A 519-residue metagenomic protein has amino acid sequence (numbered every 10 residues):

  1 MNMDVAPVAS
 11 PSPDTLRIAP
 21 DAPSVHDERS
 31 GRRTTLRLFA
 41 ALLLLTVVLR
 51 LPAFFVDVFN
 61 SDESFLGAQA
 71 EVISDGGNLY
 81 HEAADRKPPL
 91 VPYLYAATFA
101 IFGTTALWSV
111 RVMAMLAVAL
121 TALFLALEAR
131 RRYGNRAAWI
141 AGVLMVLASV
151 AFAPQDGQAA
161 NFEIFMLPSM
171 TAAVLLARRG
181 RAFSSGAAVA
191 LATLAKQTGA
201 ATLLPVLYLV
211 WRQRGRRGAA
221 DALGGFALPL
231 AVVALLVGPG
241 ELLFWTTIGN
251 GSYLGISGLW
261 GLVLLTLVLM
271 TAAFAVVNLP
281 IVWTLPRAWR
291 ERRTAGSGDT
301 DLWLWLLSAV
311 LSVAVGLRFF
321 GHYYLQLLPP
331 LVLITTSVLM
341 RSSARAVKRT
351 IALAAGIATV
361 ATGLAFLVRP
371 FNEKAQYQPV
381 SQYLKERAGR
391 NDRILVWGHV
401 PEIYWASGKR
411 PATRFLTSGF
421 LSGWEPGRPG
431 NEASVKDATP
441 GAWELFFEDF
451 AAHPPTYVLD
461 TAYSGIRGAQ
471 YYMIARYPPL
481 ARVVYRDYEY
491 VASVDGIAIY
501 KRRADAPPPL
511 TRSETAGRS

Functional and structural regions predicted by a protein language model:
S24, T202-A227, T284-R293, L333 (+1 more regions): Perimembrane helix-loop-helix junctions
L49, G218-S257, V268-V276: Membrane-lumen/periplasm interface segments of specific transmembrane helices in polyprenyl phosphate-linked
V112-Y133, I140, A172: Transmembrane-helix motifs of polytopic, lipid-linked glycan transferases
R136, F165, T171-S184, R212 (+2 more regions): Membrane-interface transmembrane helices that cradle and orient dolichyl/undecaprenyl
Q155-F165: Short acidic/glycine- and proline-prone juxtamembrane loop motifs at membrane-interface regions of multi-pass membrane
M170-T171, A182-Q197, T202-L209, G224-L230 (+1 more regions): Membrane-interface alpha helices of multi-pass inner-membrane proteins
A201, V310-L311, G316-A346: Hydrophobic/aromatic-rich transmembrane helices and adjacent perimembrane loops
E373-K374, Q378, Q382-K436, F446-Q470 (+1 more regions): Short periplasmic/luminal acceptor-recognition loop of GT-C membrane glycosyltransferases, typified by
